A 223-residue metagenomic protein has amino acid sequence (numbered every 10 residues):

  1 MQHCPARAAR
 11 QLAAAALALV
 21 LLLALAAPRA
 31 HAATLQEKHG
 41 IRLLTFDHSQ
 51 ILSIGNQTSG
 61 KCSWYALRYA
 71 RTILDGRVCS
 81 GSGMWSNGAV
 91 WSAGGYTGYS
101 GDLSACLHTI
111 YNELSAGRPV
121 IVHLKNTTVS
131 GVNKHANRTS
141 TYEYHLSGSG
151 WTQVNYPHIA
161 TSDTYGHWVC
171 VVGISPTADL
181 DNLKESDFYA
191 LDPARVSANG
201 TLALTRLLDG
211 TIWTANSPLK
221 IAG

Functional and structural regions predicted by a protein language model:
Q2-A16: Bacterial N-terminal signal peptides that target proteins for export
A15-A24: Bacterial N-terminal signal peptides
A27-Y96, S149-I159, L183-E185, A198 (+1 more regions): Active-site-adjacent structural segments surrounding the nucleophilic cysteine of cysteine proteases and isopeptidases
Q57-G60, Y69, A105, N126-S130 (+2 more regions): Solvent-exposed loop/turn segments at secondary-structure junctions within structured extracellular/periplasmic domains
S63-W64, V120-L124, C170, F188-Y189: Structural recognition of the beta-strand scaffold that forms the well-ordered cores of secreted hydrolase catalytic
G76, S115-I121, S186: Loop/turn elements at helix/coil->beta-strand transitions in domains of secreted/extracellular proteins
S130-A160: Mixed-charge, low-complexity intrinsically disordered segments
G150-N155, S162-D163, C170-G223: Noncatalytic regulatory segments and standalone regulatory/sensor domains
